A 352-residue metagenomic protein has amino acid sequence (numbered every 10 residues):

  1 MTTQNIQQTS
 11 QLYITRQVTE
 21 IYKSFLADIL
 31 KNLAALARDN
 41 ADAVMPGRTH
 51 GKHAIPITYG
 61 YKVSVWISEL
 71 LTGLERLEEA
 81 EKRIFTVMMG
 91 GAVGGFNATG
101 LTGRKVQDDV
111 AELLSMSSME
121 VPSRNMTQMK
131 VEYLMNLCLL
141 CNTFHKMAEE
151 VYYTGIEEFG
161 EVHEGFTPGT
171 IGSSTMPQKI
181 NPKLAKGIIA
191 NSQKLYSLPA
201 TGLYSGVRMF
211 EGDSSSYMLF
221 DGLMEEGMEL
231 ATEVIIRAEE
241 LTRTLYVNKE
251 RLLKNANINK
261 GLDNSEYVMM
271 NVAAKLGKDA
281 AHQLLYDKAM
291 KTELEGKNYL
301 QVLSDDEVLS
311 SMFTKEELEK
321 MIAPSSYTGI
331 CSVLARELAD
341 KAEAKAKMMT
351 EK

Functional and structural regions predicted by a protein language model:
M1-G90, F96, R104-D109, T170-S173 (+3 more regions): A helix-coil-helix interface module used to build multimeric assemblies and to scaffold catalytic/cofactor sites
T3, G95, G100, L113 (+6 more regions): A structural signal for small-residue-enriched, beta-sheet-centric alpha/beta enzyme cores and oligomeric scaffold folds
N5, M147, A231: Conserved RecA-like P-loop NTPase ATPase core
Q8, T15, T19, V63 (+5 more regions): Amphipathic alpha-helical coiled-coil segments and their boundaries
I14-Q17, Y61, V131-L139, Y267-K275: Short, well-ordered beta-strand elements within core beta-sheets of diverse protein domains
S24-A27, I55-R208: Internal glycine-rich alpha/beta core junctions
A34-A37, A41, E78-E81, G155 (+3 more regions): A structural signal for long alpha-helical coiled-coils and helix-turn connectors that form the cytosolic signaling
S174-K352: Catalytic-core signal marking the mid-to-C-terminal active-site face
